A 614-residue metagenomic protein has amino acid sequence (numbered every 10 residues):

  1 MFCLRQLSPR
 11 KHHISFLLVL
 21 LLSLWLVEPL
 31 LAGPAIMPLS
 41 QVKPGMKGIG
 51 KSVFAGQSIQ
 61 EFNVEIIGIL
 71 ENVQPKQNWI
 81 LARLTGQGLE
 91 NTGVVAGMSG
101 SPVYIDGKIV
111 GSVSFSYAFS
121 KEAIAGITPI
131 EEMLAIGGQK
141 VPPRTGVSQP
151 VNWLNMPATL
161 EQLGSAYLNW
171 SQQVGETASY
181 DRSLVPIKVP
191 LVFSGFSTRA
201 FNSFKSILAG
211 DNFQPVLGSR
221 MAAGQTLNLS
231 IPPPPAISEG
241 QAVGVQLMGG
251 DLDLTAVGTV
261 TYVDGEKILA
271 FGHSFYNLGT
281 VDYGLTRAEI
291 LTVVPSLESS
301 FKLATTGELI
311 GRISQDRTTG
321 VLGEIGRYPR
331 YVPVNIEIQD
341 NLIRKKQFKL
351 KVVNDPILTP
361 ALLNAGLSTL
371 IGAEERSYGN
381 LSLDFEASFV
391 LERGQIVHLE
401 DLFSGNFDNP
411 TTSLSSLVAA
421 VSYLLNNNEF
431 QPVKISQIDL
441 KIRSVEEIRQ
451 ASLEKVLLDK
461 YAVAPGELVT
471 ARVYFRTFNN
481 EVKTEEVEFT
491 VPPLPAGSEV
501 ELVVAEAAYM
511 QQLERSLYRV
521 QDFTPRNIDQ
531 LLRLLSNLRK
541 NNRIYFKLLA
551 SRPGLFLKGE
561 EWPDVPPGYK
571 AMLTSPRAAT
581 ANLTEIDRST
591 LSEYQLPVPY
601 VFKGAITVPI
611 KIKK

Functional and structural regions predicted by a protein language model:
M1-K11: N-terminal secretory signal peptides that target proteins for export/translocation
S8, I14-S15, G33: Compositionally biased, intrinsically disordered low-complexity segments enriched in polar/proline residues
H13-I14, G107: Short linear motifs in intrinsically disordered/low-complexity regions
S15-P29: Bacterial N-terminal signal peptides
L31-K614: Terminal presequence/propeptide segments associated with secretion/organelle targeting and zymogen/polyprotein
